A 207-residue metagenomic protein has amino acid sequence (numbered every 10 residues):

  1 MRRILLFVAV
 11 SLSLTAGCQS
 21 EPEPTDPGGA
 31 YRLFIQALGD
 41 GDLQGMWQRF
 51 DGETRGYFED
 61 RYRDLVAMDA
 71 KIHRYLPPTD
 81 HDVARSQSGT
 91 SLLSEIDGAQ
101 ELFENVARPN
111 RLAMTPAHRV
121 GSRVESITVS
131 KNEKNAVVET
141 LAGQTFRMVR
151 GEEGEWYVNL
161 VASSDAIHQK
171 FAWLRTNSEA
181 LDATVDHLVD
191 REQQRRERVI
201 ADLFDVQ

Functional and structural regions predicted by a protein language model:
M1-I4: Positively charged n-region of N-terminal signal peptides that target proteins for export
L14-G17: C-terminal motif of bacterial Sec signal peptides marking the signal peptidase cleavage site
Q19-E21: Bacterial signal peptide processing site
T25-G45: Post-signal peptide N-terminal segment of mature Sec-exported envelope proteins
G28, L43-I127: Short solvent-exposed beta->alpha transition segments
H118-S122, E133-A183: Short beta-strand edge/turn micro-motifs at domain boundaries
W173-Q207: Terminal "cap-and-tail" regions of soluble proteins that handle hydrophobic small molecules
